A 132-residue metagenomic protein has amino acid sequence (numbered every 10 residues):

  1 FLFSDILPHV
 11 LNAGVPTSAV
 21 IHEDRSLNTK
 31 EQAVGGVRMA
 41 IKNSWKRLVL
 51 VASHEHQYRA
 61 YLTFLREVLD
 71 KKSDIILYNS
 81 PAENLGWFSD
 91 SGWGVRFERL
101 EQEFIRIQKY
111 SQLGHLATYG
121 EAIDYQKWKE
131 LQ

Functional and structural regions predicted by a protein language model:
F1-V95: A structural signal for short, hydrophobic/glycine-enriched beta-strand patches
S89-Q132: A structured, mid-to-C-terminal "fold-capping" secondary-structure block
